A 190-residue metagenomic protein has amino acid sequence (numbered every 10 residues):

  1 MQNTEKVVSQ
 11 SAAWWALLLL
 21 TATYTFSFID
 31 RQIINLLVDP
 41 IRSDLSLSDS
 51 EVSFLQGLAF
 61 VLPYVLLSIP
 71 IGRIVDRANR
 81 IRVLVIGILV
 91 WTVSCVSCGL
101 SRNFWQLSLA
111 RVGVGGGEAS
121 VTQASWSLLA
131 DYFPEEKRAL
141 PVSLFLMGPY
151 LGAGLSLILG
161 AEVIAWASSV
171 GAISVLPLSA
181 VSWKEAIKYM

Functional and structural regions predicted by a protein language model:
M1-I29: Cytosolic juxtamembrane N-terminal segment immediately preceding the first transmembrane helix of multi-pass
Q32, G57-I69, A119, A153-G154: Residue-level signature of mid-helix packing/kink "hotspots" within the transmembrane helices of 12-pass Major
N35-L66: Extracellular/periplasmic helix-loop-helix junction of adjacent transmembrane segments in MFS-like secondary
P40, I69-R73, E162: Membrane-interface helix termini in secondary transporters
S46, N79, L100-Q106, G117 (+1 more regions): Helix-breaking motifs and short loop linkers at transmembrane-helix boundaries and internal kinks in secondary membrane
L66-W105: Conserved MFS/SLC helix-loop-helix module at the cytosolic interface between two early adjacent transmembrane helices
A110-M147: Cytoplasmic helix-loop-helix junction between adjacent transmembrane helices in 12-TM secondary transporters
F145-M190: Helix-loop-helix hairpin linking two adjacent transmembrane segments in secondary transporters
